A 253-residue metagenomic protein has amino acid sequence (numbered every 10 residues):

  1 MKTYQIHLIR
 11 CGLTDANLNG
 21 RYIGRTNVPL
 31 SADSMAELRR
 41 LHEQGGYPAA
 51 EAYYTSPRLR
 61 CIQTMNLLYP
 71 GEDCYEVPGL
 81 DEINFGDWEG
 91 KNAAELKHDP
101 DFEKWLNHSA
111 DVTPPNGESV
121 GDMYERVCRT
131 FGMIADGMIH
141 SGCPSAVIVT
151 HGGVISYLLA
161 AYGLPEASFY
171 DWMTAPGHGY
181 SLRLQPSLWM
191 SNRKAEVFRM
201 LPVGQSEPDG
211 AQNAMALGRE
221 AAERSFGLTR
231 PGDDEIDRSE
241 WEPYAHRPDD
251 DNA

Functional and structural regions predicted by a protein language model:
Y4-E72: Active-site-proximal alpha-helix that buttresses catalytic centers in soluble enzyme cores
I6, E51, G142-G152: Generic beta-sheet signal
G46-A49, I134-P144: Glycine-rich phosphate-binding loop signature in dinucleotide/nucleotide-binding domains
P48-G79, A160, R183-A253: Conserved histidine-centered catalytic loops in small-molecule metabolism enzymes
T55-S56, E125, V149-T150: Short beta-strand scaffold positions
L68-C128: Phosphate-handling substructures
G152-S156, Q185-P186: GST superfamily/GST-like fold recognition
P165-R193: Domain-level recognition of soluble alpha/beta enzyme cores, biased toward histidine phosphatases/phosphomutases
